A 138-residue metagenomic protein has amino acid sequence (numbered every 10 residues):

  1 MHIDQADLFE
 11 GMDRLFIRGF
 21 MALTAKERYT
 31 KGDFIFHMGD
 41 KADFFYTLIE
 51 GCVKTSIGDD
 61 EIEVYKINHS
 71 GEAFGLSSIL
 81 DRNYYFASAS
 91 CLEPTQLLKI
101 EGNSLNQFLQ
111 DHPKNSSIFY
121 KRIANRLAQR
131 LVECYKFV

Functional and structural regions predicted by a protein language model:
M1-V138: Cytosolic regulatory regions built on CNB/CRP/Popeye-like sensor folds
